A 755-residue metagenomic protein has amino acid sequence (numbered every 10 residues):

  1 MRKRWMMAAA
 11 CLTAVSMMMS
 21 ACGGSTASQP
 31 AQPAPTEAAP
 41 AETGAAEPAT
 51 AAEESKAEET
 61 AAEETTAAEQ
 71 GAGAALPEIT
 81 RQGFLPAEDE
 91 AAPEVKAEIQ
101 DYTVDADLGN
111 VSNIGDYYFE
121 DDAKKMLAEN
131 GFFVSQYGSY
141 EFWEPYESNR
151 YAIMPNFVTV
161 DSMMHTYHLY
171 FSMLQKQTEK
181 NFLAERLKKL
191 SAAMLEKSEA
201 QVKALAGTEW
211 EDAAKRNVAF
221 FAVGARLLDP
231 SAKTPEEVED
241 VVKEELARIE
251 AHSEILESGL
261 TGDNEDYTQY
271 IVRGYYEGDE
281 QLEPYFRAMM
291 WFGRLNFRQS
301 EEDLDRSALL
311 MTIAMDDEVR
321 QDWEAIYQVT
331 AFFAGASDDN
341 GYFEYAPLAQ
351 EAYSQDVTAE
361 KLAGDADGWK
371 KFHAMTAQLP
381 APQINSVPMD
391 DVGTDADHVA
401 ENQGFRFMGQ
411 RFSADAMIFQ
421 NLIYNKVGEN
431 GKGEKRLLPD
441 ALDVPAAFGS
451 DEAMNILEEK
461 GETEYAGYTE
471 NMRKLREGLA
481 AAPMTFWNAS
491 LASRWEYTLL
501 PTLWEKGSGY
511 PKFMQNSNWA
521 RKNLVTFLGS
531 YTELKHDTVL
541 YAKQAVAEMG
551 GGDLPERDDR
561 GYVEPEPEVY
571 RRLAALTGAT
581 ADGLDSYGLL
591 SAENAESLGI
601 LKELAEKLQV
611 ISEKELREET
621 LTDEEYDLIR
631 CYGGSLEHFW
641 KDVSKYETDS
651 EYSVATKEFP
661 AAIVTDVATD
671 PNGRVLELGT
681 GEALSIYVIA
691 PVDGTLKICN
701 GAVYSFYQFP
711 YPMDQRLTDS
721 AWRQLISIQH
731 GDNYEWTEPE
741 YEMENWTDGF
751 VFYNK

Functional and structural regions predicted by a protein language model:
M1-A9: Bacterial N-terminal signal peptides that target proteins for export
M18-A21: C-terminal motif of bacterial Sec signal peptides marking the signal peptidase cleavage site
G23-T26: Bacterial signal peptide processing site
Q29-Q70: Low-complexity, Pro/Thr/Ser/Glu-rich flexible segments characteristic of extracytoplasmic/periplasmic regions
A67-K755: Long, non-catalytic protein-protein interaction scaffolds
